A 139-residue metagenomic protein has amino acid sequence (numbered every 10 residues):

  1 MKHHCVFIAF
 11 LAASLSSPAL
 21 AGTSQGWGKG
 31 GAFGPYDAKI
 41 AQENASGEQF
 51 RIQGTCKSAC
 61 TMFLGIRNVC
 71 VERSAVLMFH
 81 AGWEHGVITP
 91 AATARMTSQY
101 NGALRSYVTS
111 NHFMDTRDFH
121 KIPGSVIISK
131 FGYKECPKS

Functional and structural regions predicted by a protein language model:
M1-K2: N-terminal secretory signal peptides that target proteins for export/translocation
C5-A13: Sec-dependent N-terminal signal peptides
V6, V69-V71, V76, V87 (+2 more regions): Extended aliphatic helical segments
S14-P18: N-terminal signal peptide c-region/cleavage motif recognized by signal peptidases
G22-A81, H85: Cleft-lining beta-strand/loop regions that shape enzyme active-site pockets
S24-G26, G34-R51, V87-S139: Charged, glycine-interspersed solvent-exposed loop segments at helix/strand-loop junctions that cap or gate access
